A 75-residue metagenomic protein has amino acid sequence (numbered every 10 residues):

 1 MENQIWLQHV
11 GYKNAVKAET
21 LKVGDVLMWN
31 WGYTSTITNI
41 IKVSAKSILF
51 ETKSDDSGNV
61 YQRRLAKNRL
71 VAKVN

Functional and structural regions predicted by a protein language model:
M1-K22: Mixed-charge, Lys/Arg-rich low-complexity intrinsically disordered regions
E2-Q8, D56-N75: Intrinsically disordered, low-complexity, charged/polar segments
H9, W29-T36: Short, charged beta-turn/beta-strand-edge "cap" motif at the junction between a beta-strand and an adjacent loop
K13-V16, V43, R64, L70: N-terminal cationic amphipathic segment used for targeting or macromolecule association
N14, T20, I37-N39, G58 (+1 more regions): Amphipathic alpha-helical interaction segments
K17-T20, S47, N68, V74: Short stretches within intrinsically disordered, low-complexity N-terminal or propeptide regions
T34-Q62: Basic/aromatic-rich interaction segments and small domains that mediate binding to polyanionic partners
